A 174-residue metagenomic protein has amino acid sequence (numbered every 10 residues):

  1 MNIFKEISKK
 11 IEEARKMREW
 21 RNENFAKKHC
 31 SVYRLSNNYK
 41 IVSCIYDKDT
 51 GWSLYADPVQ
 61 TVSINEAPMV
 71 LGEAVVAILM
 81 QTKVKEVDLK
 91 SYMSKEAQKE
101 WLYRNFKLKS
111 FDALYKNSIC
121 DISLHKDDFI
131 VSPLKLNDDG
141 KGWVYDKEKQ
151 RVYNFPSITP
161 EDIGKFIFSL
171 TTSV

Functional and structural regions predicted by a protein language model:
N2-N24, E66-M69, E73, I78-I119 (+1 more regions): Negatively charged, low-complexity tracts enriched in Asp/Glu with abundant Ser/Thr
N22, K27-M69, H125-K165: Intrinsically disordered, low-complexity regulatory segments enriched in Ser/Thr/Pro and charged residues
V42, D49-G51, Q81, K85-L89 (+2 more regions): Generic marker of "main functional regions" within proteins
M69, T82-K83, D88, D162-V174: Domain-length accessory/inserted modules outside core catalytic folds
K107-N137: Aromatic/basic-lined ligand-recognition segments that form π-stacking hydrophobic pockets flanked by Lys/Arg to engage
